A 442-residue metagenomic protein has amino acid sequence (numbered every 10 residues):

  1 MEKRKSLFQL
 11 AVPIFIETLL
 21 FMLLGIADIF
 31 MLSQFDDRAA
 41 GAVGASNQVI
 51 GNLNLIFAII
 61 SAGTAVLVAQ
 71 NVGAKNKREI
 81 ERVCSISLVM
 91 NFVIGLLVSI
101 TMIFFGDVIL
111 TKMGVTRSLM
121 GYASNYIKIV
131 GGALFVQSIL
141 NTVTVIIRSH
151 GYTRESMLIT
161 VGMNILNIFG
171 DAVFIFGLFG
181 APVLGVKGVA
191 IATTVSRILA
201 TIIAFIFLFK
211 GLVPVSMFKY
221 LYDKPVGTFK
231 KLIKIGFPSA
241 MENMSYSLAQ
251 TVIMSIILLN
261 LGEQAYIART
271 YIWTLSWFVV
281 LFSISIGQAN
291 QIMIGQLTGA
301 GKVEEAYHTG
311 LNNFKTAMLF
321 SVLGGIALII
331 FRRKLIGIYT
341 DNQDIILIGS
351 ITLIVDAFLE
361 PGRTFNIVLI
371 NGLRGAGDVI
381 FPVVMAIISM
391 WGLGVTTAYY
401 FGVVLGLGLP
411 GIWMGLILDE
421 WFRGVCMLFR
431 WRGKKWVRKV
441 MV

Functional and structural regions predicted by a protein language model:
M1-I14, V68-F135, A181-G236, I294-L359 (+1 more regions): Short alpha-helical transmembrane segments in multi-pass integral membrane proteins
E2-F30, Q34-F35, G51-G63, L67 (+6 more regions): N-terminal transmembrane alpha-helices
K3, F15, A27-M31, A39 (+10 more regions): Hydrophobic alpha-helical segments typical of transmembrane helices and their membrane-interface/capping positions
Q9-G25, I129, M163, S196-A200 (+4 more regions): Transmembrane helical elements of multi-pass membrane transporters/channels
I14, T18, I29-F30, V66 (+14 more regions): Transmembrane alpha-helix boundary and packing residues in multipass membrane permease domains and related
L23-G41, L110-R117, V173-L184, M244-F278 (+3 more regions): Helix-terminus/linker motif at the lipid-water interface of multi-pass membrane proteins
A40-I100, Q137-S156, M254, L258 (+3 more regions): Small-residue-rich hydrophobic transmembrane alpha-helices
S61, V130-S149, S156-N164, V189-A204 (+5 more regions): Short runs within selected transmembrane alpha-helices of multi-pass transporters and secretion channels
